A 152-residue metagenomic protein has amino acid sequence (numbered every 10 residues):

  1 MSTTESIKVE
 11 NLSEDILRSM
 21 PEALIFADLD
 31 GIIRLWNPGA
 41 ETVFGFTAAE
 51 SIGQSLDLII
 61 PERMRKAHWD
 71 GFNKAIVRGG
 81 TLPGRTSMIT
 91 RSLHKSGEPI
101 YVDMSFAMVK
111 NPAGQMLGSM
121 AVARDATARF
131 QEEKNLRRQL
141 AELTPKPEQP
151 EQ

Functional and structural regions predicted by a protein language model:
S6-L35, G39-E41, G84, P145: Sensory modules in modular signal-transduction proteins
I7, N11, F130-E148: Sensory-domain boundary/capping and coupling elements
G39, A48, I60-V102, K110-P112 (+1 more regions): PAS/LOV-family and closely related PAS-like sensory domains
V43, E50-I52, I59: Alpha-helical sensory/transduction surfaces in regulatory modules that relay environmental signals to outputs, spanning
D57, K110, T127: Adenine-nucleotide cofactor-binding loop residues
M104-F106, A123: Sensory-domain boundary capping and coupling elements
Q115-D125: PAS-family sensory domains
